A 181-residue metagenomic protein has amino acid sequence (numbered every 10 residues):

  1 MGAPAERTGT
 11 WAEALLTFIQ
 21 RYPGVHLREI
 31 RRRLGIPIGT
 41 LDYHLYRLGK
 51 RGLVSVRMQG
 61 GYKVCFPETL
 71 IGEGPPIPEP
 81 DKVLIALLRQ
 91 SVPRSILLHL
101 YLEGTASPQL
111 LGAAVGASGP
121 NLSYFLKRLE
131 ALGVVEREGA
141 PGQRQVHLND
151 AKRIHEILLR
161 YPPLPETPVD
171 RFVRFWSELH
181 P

Functional and structural regions predicted by a protein language model:
M1-R21, R47, M58-Q59, V64-R89 (+3 more regions): Long, low-complexity, charge-rich intrinsically disordered regions
Q20-H26, E103-S107: Short capping segments at the starts of secondary-structure elements
H26, H44, F125: Histidine-centered active-site/metal-ligand motif
E29-R32, L110-A114: A short acidic, leucine-rich amphipathic alpha-helix
